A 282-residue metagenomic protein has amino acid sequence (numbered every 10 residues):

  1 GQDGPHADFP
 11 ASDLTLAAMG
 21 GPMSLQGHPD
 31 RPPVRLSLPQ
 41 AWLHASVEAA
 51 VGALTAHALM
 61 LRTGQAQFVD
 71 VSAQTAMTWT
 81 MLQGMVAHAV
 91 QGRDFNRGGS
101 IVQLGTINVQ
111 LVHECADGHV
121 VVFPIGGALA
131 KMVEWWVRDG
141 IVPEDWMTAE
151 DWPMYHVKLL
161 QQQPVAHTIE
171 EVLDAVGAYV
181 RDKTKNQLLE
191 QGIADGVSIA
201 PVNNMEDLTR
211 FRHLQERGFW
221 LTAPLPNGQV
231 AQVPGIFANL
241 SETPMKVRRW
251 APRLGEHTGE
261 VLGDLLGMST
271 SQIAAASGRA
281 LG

Functional and structural regions predicted by a protein language model:
G1-E134: Active-site-adjacent "lid/gating" segments in soluble enzymes
S37, N227-A275: Flexible, small-/acidic-enriched active-site or ligand-binding loops
A66-Q74, A149, I273-S277: Beta-strand segments within the central parallel beta-sheet cores of soluble alpha/beta enzyme folds
H88-R97, V137, V142-W146, F211-L225: Short, surface-exposed loop/helix-turn segments at secondary-structure junctions that function as lids/hinges flanking
Q110-D195, I199: Aromatic-enriched alpha-helical interface/lid elements that frame and gate functional surfaces
L173, R181-D182, I193-V197, E206 (+1 more regions): C-terminal helical cap and adjacent loop that interface with cofactors, partners, or active-site loops
N186-L189, A194-R248: A glycine-rich dinucleotide-binding beta-alpha-beta segment and adjacent secondary-structure elements that constitute
